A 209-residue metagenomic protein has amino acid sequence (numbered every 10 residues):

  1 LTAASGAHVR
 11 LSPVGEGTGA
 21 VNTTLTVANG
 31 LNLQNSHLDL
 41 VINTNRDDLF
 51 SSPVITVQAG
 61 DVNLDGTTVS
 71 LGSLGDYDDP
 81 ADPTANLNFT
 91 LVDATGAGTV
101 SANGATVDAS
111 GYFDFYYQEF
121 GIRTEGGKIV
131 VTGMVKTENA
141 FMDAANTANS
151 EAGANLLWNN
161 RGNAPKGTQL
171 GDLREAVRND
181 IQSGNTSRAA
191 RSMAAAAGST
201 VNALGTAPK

Functional and structural regions predicted by a protein language model:
L1-T90, T95, G126: Extracellular beta-strand/loop-rich repeat segments of large surface/secreted proteins
L74-K209: Outer-membrane translocation/initiation segment of Type V secreted surface proteins
